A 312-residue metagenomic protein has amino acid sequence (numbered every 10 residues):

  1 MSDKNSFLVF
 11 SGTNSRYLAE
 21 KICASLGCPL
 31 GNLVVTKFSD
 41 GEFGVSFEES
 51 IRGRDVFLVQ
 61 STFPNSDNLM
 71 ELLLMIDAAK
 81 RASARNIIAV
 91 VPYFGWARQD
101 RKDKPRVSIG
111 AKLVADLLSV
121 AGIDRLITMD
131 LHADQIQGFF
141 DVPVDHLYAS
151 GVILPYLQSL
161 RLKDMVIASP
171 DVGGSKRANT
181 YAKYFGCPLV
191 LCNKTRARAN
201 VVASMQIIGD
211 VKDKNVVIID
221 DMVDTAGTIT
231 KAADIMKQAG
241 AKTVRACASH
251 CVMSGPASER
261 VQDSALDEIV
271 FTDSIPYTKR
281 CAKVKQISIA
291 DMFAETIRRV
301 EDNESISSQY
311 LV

Functional and structural regions predicted by a protein language model:
M1-V312: PRPP-associated nucleotide enzymes
